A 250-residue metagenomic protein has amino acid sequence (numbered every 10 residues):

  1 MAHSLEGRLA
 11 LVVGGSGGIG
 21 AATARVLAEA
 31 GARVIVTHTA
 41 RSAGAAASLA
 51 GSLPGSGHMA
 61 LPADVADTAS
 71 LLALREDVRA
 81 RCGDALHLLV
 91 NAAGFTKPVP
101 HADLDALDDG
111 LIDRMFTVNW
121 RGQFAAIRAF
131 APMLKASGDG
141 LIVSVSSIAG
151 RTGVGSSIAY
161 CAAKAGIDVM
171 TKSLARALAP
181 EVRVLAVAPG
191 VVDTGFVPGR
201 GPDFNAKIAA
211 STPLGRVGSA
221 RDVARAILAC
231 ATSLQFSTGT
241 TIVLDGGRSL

Functional and structural regions predicted by a protein language model:
S4, F124, R216-L244, S249: C-terminal substrate-recognition "lid" of short-chain dehydrogenase/reductases
L9, S16-G17: Conserved glycine-rich cofactor-binding loop
P100-D113, F204, I208: Substrate-binding pocket helix/loop in short-chain dehydrogenase/reductase
I127, A163, T171: Active-site helix of classical SDR
P132, A175-P180: Alpha-helical segment proximal to the catalytic Tyr-Lys
S147: Residue(s) in the substrate-gating loop at a strand-loop-helix junction that position the organic substrate next
A179-R183, S237-G239: Short, small/polar-rich loop/turn modules that mediate ligand/substrate recognition or access, typified
